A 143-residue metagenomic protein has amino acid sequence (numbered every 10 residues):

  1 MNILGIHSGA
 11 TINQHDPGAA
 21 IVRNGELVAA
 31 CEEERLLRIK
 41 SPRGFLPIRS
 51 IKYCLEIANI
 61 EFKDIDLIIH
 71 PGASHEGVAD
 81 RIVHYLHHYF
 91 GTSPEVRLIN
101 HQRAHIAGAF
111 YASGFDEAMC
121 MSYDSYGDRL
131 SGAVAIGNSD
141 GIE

Functional and structural regions predicted by a protein language model:
M1-E143: Short acidic/glycine-rich loops and adjacent helix/strand connectors that line catalytic pockets where negatively
